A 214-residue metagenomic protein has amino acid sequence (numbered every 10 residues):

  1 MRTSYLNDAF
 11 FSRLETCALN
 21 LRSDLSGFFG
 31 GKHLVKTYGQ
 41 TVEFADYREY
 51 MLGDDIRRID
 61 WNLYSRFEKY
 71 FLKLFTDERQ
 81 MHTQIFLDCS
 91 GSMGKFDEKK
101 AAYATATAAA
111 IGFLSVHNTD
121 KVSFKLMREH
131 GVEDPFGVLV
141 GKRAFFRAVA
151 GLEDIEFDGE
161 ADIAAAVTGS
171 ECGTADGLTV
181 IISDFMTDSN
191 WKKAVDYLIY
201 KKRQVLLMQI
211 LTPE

Functional and structural regions predicted by a protein language model:
M1-K36, R48-D54, L63, E68 (+3 more regions): Exposed, interaction-prone extracellular/peripheral surfaces
T37-T41: A positional/architectural concept
I56-R58: N-terminal juxtadomain amphipathic helix that follows a signal peptide/anchor or precedes a small N-terminal auxiliary
